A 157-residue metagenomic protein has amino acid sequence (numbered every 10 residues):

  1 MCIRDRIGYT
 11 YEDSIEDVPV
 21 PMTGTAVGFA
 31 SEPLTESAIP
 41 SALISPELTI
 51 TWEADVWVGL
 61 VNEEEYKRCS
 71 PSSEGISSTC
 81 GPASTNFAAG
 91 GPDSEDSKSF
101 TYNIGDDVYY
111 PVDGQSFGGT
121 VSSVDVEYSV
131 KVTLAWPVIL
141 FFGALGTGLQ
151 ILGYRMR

Functional and structural regions predicted by a protein language model:
M1-D5: Conserved small/polar residues in nucleotide/adenosyl-binding loops
I7-I44: Solvent-exposed, flexible loop/coil segments flanking beta-strands in beta-rich domains
P19-F29, D55-S94: Surface-exposed beta-strand/loop patches in noncatalytic accessory domains and peripheral targeting/linker segments
I39, S84-G105: Beta-sandwich interaction modules
A42-T49, T101-S116: Noncatalytic modules at the cell exterior or secretory-pathway interfaces, chiefly beta-strand-rich lectin/adhesion
P46, A54-G59, S122: Short beta-strand/loop motifs in extracellular/secreted proteins, especially within beta-sandwich accessory domains
S97-S99, Y109, D113-I139: Short, aromatic-rich amphipathic segments at membrane interfaces that lie adjacent to a transmembrane helix or signal
G143-R157: Juxtamembrane interface at the cytosolic side of transmembrane helices
